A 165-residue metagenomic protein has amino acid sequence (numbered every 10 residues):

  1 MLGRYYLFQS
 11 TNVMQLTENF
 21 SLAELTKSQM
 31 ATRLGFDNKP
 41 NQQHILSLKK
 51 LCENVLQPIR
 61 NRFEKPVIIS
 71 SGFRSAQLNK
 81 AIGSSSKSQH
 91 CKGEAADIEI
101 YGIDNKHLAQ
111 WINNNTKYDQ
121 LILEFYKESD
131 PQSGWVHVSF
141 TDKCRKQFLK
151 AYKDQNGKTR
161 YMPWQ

Functional and structural regions predicted by a protein language model:
L2-R62, Q155-Q165: Extracytoplasmic cell-surface/polysaccharide-interacting catalytic and binding patches
Y6-N12, I100-Q165: Catalytic cores and adjacent binding grooves of peptidoglycan-active enzymes
L51-V55, L78, E94, D104 (+1 more regions): Amphipathic alpha-helical interface surfaces
L56-G83: Extended, low-complexity, intrinsically disordered C-terminal regulatory tails of eukaryotic serine/threonine kinases
I68-S70, A95-E99, H137-S139: Structural recognition of the beta-strand scaffold that forms the well-ordered cores of secreted hydrolase catalytic
A81-C91, Y126-S129: Short, flexible, solvent-exposed loop/turn segments with mixed acidic/basic and small polar residues
S86-K106: Acidic, His- and aromatic-enriched active-site or binding-groove loops in soluble protein domains that engage sugars
